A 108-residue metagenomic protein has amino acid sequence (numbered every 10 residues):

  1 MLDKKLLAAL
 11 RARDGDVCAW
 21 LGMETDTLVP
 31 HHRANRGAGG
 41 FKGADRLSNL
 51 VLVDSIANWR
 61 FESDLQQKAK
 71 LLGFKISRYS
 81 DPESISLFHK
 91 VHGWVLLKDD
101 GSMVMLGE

Functional and structural regions predicted by a protein language model:
M1-V29, D54-I56: Short cysteine-rich loop/turn motifs with clustered Cys
G15-D16, S48-V51, S84: Short, surface-exposed beta-edge/turn micro-motifs
D16-V17, R60, K75: A general structural signal for well-ordered secondary-structure junctions
G22, H32, D54, H89 (+1 more regions): Pocket-edge structural micro-motifs
M23-D26, L47-L72: Short Cys/His-centered divalent metal-binding micro-motifs
A34-N49: Short linker/helix segments within small regulatory modules
G73-E108: Short flanking/linker segments adjacent to small metal-binding domains or redox-active Cys/His motifs
